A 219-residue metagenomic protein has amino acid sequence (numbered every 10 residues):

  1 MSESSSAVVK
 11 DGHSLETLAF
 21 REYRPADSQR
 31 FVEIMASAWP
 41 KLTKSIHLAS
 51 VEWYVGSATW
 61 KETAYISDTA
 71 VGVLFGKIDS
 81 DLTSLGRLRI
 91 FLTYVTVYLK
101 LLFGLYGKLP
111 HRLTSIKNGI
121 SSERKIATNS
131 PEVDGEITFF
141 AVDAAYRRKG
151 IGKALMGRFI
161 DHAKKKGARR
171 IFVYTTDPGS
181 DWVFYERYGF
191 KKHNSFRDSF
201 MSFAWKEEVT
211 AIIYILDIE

Functional and structural regions predicted by a protein language model:
L15-F31, I78-D79: A short beta-loop-alpha structural element at the N-terminal edge of CoA-dependent acyl/N-acetyltransferase catalytic
L18, D68-V73, G135: Glycine-rich phosphate/pyrophosphate-binding loop shared by adenosine-nucleotide-utilizing enzymes
P40-I66, F75-I78, T96, R124-I126: Active-site rim helix/loop that mediates acceptor-substrate recognition in acyltransferases
D81-D134, F200-E207: Conserved acyl-donor/pantetheine-binding loop and adjacent beta-alpha core of acyl/acetyltransferases and related
D134-G135, A163-T176: Conserved GNAT acetyl-CoA-binding A-motif
V142, R148-D161, R187: Conserved acetyl-CoA-binding loop-helix of GNAT-fold acetyltransferases
Y174, K191-E207: Conserved catalytic-core motifs of GNAT/GCN5-like acyltransferases
F184-E186, F190: Conserved active-site tyrosine of GNAT-family acetyltransferases
